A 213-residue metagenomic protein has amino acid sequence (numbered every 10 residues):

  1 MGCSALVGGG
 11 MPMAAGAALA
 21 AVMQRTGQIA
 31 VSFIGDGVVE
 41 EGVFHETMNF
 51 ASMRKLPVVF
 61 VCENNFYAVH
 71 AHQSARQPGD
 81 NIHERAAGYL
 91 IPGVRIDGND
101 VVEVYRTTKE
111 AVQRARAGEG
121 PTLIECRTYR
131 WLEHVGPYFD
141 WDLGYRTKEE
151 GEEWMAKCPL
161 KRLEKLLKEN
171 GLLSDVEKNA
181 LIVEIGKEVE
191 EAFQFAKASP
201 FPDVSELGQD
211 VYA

Functional and structural regions predicted by a protein language model:
C3-A198: Glycine-rich ThDP/TPP pyrophosphate-binding loop and its adjacent helix/strand module within ThDP-dependent enzymes
A198-A213: C-terminal intrinsically disordered, low-complexity extensions immediately downstream of enzyme catalytic cores
